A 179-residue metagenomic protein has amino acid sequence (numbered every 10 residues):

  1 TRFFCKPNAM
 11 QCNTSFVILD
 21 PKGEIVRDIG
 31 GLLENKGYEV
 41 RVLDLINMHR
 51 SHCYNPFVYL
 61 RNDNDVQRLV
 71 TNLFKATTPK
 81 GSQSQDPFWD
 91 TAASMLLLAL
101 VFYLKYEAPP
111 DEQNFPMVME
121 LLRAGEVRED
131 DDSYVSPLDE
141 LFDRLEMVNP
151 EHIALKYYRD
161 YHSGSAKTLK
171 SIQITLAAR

Functional and structural regions predicted by a protein language model:
T1-Y103: Switch/coupling segment of Walker-type NTPase motor domains
W89, S94, L98-R179: Non-catalytic, charge-rich alpha-helical accessory subdomains
